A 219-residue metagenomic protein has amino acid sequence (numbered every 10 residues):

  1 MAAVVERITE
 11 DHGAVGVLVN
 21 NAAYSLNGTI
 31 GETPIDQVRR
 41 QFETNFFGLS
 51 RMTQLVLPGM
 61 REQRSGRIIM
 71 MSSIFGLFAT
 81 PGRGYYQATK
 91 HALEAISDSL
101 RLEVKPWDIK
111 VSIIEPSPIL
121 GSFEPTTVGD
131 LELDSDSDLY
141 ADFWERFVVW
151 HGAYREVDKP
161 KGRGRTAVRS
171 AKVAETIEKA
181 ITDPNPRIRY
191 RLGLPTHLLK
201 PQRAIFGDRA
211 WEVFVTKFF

Functional and structural regions predicted by a protein language model:
M1-G13: Conserved amphipathic alpha-helix within the SDR
T29-I30, P34-R39: Substrate-binding pocket helix/loop in short-chain dehydrogenase/reductase
G31, F78-G84: Active-site loop immediately N-terminal to the catalytic Tyr-X3-Lys motif of short-chain dehydrogenase/reductase
T53, T89-A92: Active-site helix of classical SDR
T53-Q54, D98: A short, exposed helix-loop element centered on a Lys and neighboring polar residues
S73: Residue(s) in the substrate-gating loop at a strand-loop-helix junction that position the organic substrate next
P106-K161: C-terminal beta-strand-loop-alpha-helix "lid" module of Rossmann-like NAD(P)-dependent dehydrogenases
